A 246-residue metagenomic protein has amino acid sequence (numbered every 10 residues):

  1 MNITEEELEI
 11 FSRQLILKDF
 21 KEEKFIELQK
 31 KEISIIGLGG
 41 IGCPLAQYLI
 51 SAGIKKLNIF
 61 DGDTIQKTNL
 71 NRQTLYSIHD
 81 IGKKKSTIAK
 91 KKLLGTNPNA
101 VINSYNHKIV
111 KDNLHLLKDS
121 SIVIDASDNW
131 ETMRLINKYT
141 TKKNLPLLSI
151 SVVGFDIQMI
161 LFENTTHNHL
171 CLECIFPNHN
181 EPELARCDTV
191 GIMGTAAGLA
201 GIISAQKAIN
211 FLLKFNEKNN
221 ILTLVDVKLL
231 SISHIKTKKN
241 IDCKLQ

Functional and structural regions predicted by a protein language model:
M1-Q246: Adenine nucleotide-associated cytosolic modules
